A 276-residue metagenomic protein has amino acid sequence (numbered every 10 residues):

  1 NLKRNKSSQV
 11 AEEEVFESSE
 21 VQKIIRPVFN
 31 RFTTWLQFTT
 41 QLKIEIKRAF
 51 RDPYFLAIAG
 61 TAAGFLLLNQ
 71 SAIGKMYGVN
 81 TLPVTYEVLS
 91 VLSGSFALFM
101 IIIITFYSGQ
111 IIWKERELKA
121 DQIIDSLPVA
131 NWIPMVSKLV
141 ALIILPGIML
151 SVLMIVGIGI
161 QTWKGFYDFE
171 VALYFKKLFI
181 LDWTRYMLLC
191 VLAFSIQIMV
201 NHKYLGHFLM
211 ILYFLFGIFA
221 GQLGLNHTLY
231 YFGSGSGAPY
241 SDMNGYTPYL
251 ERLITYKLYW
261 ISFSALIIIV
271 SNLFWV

Functional and structural regions predicted by a protein language model:
N1-L2, F166, K203-V276: Terminal transmembrane helical anchor/hairpin motif
L2-I24: Short, non-transmembrane cytosolic segments of multipass membrane proteins
S18-G60, V276: Aromatic- and glycine-rich beta-strand/loop motifs that create alpha-glucan
P53-K75, S95-I103, L209-I218: Hydrophobic alpha-helical transmembrane segments of multi-pass membrane transport/permease proteins
Q70-G74, G78, L82-F99, V136-Y204 (+2 more regions): Secretory targeting signals
I101-S108, A120, V152, V156 (+2 more regions): Hydrophobic/aromatic residues in alpha-helical transmembrane segments
G109-L145: Helix-loop-helix units of permease transmembrane domains in multi-pass membrane transporters, especially ABC
K114, S126-L127, I158-T162, I198 (+1 more regions): Transmembrane helix-loop junction
